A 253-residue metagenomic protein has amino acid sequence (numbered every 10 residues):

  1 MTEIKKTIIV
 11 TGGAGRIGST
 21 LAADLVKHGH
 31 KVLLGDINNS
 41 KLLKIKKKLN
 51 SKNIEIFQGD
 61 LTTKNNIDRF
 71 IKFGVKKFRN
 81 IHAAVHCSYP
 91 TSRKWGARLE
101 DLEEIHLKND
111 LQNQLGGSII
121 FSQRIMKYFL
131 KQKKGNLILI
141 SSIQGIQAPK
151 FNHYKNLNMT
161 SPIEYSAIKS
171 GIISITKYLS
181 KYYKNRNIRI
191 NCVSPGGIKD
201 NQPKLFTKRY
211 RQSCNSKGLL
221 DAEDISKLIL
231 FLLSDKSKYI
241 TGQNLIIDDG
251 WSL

Functional and structural regions predicted by a protein language model:
T2-L33: Canonical Rossmann dinucleotide-binding motif of NAD(H)/NADP(H)-dependent dehydrogenases/reductases, specifically
H28-K44: Conserved glycine-rich Rossmann-like NAD(P)H-binding loop of the short-chain dehydrogenase/reductase
H82, E100-I120, K134, I138 (+4 more regions): Catalytic Tyr-X3-Lys loop
P90-K108, K131, K150-L157, Q202-L205: Conserved mid-core segment of classical short-chain dehydrogenase/reductases
P90-T91, I138-G171, T176-K184: Catalytic loop of short-chain dehydrogenase/reductase
N113-K131, S141-G145, S180-K181, N185 (+1 more regions): Amphipathic alpha-helical dimer-interface segment in Rossmann-like NAD(P)H-dependent oxidoreductases
K134, K184, R189, I240-G242: Short, small/polar-rich loop/turn modules that mediate ligand/substrate recognition or access, typified
D221-I247, S252: C-terminal substrate-recognition "lid" of short-chain dehydrogenase/reductases
